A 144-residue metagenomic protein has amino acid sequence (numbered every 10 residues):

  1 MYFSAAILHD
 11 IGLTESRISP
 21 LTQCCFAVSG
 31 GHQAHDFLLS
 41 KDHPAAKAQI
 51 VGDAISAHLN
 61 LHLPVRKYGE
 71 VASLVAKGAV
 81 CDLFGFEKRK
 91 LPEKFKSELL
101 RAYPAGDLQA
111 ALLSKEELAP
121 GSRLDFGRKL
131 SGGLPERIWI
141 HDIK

Functional and structural regions predicted by a protein language model:
M1-S19, F26, G30, A34 (+1 more regions): His-Asp-centered metal-binding catalytic motifs of divalent-metal-dependent phosphohydrolases/nucleases
T14, T22, A72-A76: Residue-identity detector for threonine
T22-Q23, A27, L91-F95: Short alpha-helical "patches" and their helix-cap loops
F37-H43: Post-HExxH zinc-binding segment in Zn-dependent metallohydrolases
H43, N60-K144: Divalent metal-dependent phosphate-bond-processing catalytic cores, especially two-metal-ion Mg2+/Mn2+ enzymes that act
P44, A48-Q49: Membrane-interface starts of transmembrane alpha-helices
I50-I55, L100-P104: A general structural signal for short secondary-structure boundary/capping elements
